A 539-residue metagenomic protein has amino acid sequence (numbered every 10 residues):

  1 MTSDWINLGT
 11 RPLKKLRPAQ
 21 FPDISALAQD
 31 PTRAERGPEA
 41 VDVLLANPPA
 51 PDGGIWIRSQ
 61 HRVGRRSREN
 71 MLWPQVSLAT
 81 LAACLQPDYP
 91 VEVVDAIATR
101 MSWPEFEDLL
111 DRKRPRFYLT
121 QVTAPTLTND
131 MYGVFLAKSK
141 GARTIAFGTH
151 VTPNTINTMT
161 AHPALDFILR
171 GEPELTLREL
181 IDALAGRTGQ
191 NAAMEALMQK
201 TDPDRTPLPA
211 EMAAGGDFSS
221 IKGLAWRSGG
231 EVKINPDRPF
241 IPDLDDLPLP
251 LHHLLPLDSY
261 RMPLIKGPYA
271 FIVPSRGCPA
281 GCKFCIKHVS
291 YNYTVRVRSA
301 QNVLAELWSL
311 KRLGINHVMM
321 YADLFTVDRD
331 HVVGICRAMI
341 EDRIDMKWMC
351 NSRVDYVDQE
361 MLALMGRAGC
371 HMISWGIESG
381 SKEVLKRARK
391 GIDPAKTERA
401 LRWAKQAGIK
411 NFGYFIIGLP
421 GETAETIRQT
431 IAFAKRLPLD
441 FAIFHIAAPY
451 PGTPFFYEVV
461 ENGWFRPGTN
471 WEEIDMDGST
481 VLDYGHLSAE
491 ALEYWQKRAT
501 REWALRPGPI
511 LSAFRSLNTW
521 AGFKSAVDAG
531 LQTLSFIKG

Functional and structural regions predicted by a protein language model:
M1-L45, S67, L110, D204 (+3 more regions): Radical SAM enzyme core and accessory elements
I6-D42, I55-W56, P203-T206, G216-P274: N-terminal [4Fe-4S]-dependent radical SAM core
D52-Q60, T155, A280, R329-D330 (+6 more regions): Flexible glycine/acidic-rich beta-alpha junction loops that bind and position SAM and/or redox cofactors in anaerobic
I57-V76: Glycine- and acidic-residue-enriched helix-capping/strand-helix junction motifs
S77, L81-F240, I446-A448, G452: Glycine-rich beta-alpha loop elements in corrinoid/cobalamin-binding modules across cobalamin-dependent enzymes
A79, I97-A98, T123, Y321-D328 (+3 more regions): Short, solvent-exposed turn/loop segments enriched in Gly/Ser/Thr/Pro and often Arg
N157-T160, M361, G421-R436: Catalytic cores of alpha/beta
A214, D245-Y414, A424, A432: Radical SAM [4Fe-4S] cluster-binding motif and immediate context
